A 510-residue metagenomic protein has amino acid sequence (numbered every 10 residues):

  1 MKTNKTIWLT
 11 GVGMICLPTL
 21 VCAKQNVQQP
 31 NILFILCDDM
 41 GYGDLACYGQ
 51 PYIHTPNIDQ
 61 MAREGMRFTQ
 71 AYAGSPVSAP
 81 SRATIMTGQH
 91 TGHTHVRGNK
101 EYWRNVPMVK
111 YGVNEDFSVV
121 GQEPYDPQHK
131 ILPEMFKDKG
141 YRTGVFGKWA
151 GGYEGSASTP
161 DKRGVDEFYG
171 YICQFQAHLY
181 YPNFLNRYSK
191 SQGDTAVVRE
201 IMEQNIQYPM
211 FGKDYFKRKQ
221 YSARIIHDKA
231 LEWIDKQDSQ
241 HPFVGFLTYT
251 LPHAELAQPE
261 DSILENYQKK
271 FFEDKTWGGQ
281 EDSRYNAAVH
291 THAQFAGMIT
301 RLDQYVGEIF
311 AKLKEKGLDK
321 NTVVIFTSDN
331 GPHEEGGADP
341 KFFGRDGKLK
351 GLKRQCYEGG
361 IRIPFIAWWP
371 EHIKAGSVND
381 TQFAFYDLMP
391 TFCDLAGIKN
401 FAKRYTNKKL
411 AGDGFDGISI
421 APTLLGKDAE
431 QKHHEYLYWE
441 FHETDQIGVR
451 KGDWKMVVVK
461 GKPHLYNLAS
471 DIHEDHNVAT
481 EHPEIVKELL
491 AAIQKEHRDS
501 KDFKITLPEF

Functional and structural regions predicted by a protein language model:
M1-Q28: Bacterial Sec-dependent N-terminal signal peptides
A23, Y42-I131, M135-Y141, G155 (+2 more regions): Active-site segment of extracytoplasmic enzymes that catalyze sulfate/phosphate-ester chemistry
V27-P30, C37-I53, Q60, T69 (+11 more regions): Active-site-proximal cap/lid insertion segments
G74, Y125, K353-E358, A411 (+2 more regions): Short Gly/Pro-enriched turn/cap motifs at secondary-structure boundaries
L132, K148, L388, I420: Short active-site alpha-helical segment characteristic of glycosyltransferases and processive polysaccharide synthases
K408-A429: Acidic, glycine-rich loop-and-strand cores that form catalytic or ligand-binding grooves in diverse globular domains
V449-G452: Active-site beta-strand termini and strand-to-loop segments that position acidic
